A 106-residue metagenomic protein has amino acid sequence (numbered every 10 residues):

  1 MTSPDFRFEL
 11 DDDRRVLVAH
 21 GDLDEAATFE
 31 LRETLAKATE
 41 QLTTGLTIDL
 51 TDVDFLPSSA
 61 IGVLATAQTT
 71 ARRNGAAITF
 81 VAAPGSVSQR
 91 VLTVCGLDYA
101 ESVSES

Functional and structural regions predicted by a protein language model:
M1-F55, S59, A65-S106: STAS-like cytosolic regulatory interaction modules
